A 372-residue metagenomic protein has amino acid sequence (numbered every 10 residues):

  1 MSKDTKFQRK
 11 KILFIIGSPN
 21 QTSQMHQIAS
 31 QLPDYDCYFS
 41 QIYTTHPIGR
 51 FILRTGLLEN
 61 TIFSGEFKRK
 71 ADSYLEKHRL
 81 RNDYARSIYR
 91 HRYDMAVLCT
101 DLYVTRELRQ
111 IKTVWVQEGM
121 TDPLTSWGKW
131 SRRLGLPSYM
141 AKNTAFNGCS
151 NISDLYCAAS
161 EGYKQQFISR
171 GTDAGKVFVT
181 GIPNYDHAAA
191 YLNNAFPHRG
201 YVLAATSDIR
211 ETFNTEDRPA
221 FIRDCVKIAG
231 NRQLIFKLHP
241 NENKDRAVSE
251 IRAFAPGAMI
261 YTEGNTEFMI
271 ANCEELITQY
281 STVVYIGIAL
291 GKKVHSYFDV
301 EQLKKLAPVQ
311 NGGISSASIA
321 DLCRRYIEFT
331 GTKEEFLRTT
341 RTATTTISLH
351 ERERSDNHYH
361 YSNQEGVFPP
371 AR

Functional and structural regions predicted by a protein language model:
F7-S18, A204: Nucleotide-activated donor-dependent transferases that construct or modify glycoconjugates
L13-H187, V284: Active-site and donor-binding regions of nucleotide-sugar-utilizing enzymes
Q24-M25, Q31, P183-E250: Conserved catalytic-core segment of nucleotide-activated headgroup transferases in glycan assembly
Y35, R54-T61, R109-V116, I251-I260 (+2 more regions): Active-site regions of enzymes building and remodeling cell-envelope glycoconjugates
R54-T55, E59-G65, A229-E263: Catalytic donor nucleotide-activated moiety binding site of glycosyltransferases and closely related
Y89-R90, V104-Q110, F167-G171, F196 (+3 more regions): Short loop/helix-cap segments at secondary-structure boundaries that form the rim of catalytic
S153, L306-R372: Leloir-type glycosyltransferase catalytic cores
E263-P308: A donor-sugar binding/catalytic signature common to diverse glycosyltransferases and related nucleotide-sugar
